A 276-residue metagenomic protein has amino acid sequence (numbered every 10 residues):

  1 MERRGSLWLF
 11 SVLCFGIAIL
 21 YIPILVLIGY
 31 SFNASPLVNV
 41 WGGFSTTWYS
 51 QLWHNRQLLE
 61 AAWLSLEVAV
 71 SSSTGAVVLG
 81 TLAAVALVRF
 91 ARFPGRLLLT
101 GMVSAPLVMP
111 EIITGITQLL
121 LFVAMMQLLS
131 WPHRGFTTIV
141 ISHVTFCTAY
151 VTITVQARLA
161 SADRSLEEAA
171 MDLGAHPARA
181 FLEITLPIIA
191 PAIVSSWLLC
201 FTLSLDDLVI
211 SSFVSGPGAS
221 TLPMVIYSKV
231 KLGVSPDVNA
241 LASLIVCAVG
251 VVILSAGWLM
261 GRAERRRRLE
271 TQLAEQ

Functional and structural regions predicted by a protein language model:
M1-R56, E60-W63, E67, S255-Q276: N-terminal, non-cleaved signal-anchor transmembrane helix
M1-S6, V70-V103, A124, L254-G261: Transmembrane-helix boundary motif in ABC transporter permease subunits
E2-G5, P36, Y49-E60, L205-W258 (+1 more regions): Interhelical loop and adjacent transmembrane-helix boundary motif in polytopic membrane transport permeases
E2-S11, I19, A86, G95 (+3 more regions): C-terminal transmembrane helix and the adjacent membrane-cytosol boundary/short C-terminal tail of inner/organellar
G5-L13, L82-Q118, E167, A274-E275: Cytoplasmic-entry segments and transmembrane alpha-helices of multi-pass inner-membrane transporters
V12-I24, V151-Q156, A162-D163, P177-D206: Transmembrane alpha-helices
L37-G42, T46, G95, I112-F146 (+2 more regions): Membrane-interfacial helix termini and adjacent extracytoplasmic/periplasmic loops of multi-pass transporters
W63, E67-L79, A83, L182 (+5 more regions): Hydrophobic alpha-helical transmembrane segments of multipass integral membrane proteins, especially permease/channel
